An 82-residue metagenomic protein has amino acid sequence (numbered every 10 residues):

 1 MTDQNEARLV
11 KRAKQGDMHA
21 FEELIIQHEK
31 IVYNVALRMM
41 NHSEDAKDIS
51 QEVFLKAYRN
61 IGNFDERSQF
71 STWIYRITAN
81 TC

Functional and structural regions predicted by a protein language model:
T2, K14-E23, Y33-E52: Short, charged helix-capping/linker segments at alpha-helix termini
Q4-A7: Acidic, Ser/Thr- and Pro/Gly-rich low-complexity regulatory segments
V10-K11: Amphipathic alpha-helical repeat scaffolds
K14-Q15, N41, F54-Q69: Sigma70-family region 2
L24-H28, V32, T78: Hydrophobic/aromatic residues within well-ordered alpha-helical segments
I26, K47, Y58: Conserved catalytic core of two-component sensor histidine kinases
V32, M39, A57, I61 (+1 more regions): Hydrophobic recognition helices of helix-based DNA-binding modules
N34, D48-L55, S68-N80: Structural recognition of an alpha-helix C-terminal capping motif at a helix-to-coil junction
